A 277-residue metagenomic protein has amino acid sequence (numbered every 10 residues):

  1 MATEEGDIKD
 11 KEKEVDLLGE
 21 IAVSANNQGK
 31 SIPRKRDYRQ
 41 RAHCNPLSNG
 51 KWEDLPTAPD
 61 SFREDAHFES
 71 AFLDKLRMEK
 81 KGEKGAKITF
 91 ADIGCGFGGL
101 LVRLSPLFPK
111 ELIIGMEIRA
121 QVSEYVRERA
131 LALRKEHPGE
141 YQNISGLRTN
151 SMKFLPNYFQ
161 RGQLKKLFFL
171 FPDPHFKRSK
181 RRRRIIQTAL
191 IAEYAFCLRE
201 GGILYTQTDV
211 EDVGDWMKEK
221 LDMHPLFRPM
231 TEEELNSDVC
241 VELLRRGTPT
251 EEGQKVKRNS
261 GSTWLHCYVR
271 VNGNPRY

Functional and structural regions predicted by a protein language model:
A2-A91, G99-F108: S-adenosyl-L-methionine
G94: Conserved S-adenosyl-L-methionine
R119: Conserved SAM/SAH-binding beta-strand->alpha-helix loop
V126: Conserved SAM-binding loop
A130-R161: S-adenosyl-L-methionine
I186-E200: A short glycine-rich, Lys/Arg-flanked "PGG" loop and its adjoining helix->strand segment in the class I
E200-T208: Conserved beta-strand signature within the Rossmann-like core of class I S-adenosyl-L-methionine
M217-E219, M223-Y277: Class I S-adenosyl-L-methionine
